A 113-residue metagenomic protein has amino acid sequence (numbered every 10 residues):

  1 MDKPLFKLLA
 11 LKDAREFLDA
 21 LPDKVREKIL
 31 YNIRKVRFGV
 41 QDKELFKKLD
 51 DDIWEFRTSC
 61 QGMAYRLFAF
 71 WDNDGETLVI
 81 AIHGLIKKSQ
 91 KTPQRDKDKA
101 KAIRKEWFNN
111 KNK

Functional and structural regions predicted by a protein language model:
M1-A64, N73-L78, I86-K113: Basic, Lys/Arg-enriched alpha-helical interface segments
L67: Portal/gating segments that form or line small-molecule/metal binding sites
I82: ATP-dependent carboxylate-activation loops
